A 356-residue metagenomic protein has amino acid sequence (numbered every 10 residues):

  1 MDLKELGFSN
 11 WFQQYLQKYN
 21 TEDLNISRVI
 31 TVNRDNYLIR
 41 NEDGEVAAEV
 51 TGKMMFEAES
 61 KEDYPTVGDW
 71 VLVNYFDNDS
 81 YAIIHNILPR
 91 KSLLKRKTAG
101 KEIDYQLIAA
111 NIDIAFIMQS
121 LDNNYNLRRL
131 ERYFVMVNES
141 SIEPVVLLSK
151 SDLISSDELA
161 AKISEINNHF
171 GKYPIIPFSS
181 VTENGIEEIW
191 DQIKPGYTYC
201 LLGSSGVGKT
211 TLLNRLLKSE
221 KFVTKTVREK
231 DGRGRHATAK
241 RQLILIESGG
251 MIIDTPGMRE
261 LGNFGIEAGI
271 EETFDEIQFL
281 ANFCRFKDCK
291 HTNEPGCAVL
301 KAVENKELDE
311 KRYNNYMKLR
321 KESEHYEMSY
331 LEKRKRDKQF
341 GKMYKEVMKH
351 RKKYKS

Functional and structural regions predicted by a protein language model:
M1-L127: N-terminal accessory targeting/assembly segments
P65-D69, Y75-D77, P89, K95-L107 (+3 more regions): Helix-rich effector regions associated with P-loop NTPase G domains
N111-Q119, S140-S151, F170-F178: Conserved beta-strand/loop subsegment of P-loop NTPase cores
Y125, I154-S155, N184, R259-G262: Catalytic P-loop NTPase motifs of RecA-like helicase/translocase cores
R128-S141: Histidine-anchored nucleotide/phosphate-binding helix
D152-V207: Canonical P-loop GTPase G-domain recognition
K209-K225: A conserved segment at the C-terminal end of the G1
